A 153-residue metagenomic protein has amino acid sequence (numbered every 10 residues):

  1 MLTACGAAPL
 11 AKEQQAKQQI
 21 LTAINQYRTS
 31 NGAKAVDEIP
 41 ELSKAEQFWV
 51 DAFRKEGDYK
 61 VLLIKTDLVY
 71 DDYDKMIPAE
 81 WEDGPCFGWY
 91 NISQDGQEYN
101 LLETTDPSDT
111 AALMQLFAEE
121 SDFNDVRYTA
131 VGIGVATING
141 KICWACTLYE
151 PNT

Functional and structural regions predicted by a protein language model:
T3-A4: C-terminal motif of bacterial Sec signal peptides marking the signal peptidase cleavage site
A8-E80, V131: Short, well-ordered surface patches within globular domains
D67-T153: A well-ordered secondary-structure block
